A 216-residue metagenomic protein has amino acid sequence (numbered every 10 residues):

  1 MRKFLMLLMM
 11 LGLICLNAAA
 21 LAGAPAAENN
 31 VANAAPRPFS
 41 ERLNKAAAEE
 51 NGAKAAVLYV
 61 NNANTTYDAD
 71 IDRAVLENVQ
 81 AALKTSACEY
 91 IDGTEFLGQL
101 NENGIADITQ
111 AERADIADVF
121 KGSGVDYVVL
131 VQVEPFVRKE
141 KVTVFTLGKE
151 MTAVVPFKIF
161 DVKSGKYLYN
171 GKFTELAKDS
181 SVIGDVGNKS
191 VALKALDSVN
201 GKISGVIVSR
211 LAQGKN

Functional and structural regions predicted by a protein language model:
M1-F4: Positively charged n-region of N-terminal signal peptides that target proteins for export
L8-L16: Bacterial N-terminal signal peptides
L21-A53, V119-S123, L147-V154, K158-N216: C-terminal/domain-edge helix-coil "capping" segments
N51-Q132, V162-N170, K202, V206-R210: N-terminal segment of the mature soluble domain
Y67-D70, V142-T146: Short, solvent-exposed loop/turn segments at secondary-structure boundaries
L100, R138-V144: Extracytoplasmic/secreted cell-surface and envelope-processing proteins
I105-D107, V144-L147: Short glycine-enriched, charge-decorated loop/helix-capping segments at active-site entrances that position
Q132-R138, T174-E175: Generic short beta-strand segments
